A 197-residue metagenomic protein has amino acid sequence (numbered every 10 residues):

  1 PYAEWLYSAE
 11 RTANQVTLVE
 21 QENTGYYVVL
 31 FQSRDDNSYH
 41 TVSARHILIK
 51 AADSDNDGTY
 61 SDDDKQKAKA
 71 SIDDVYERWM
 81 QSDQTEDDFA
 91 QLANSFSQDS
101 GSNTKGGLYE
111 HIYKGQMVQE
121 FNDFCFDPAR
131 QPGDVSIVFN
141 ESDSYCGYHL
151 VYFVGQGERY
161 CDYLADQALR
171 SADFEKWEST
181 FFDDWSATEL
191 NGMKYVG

Functional and structural regions predicted by a protein language model:
P1, D74-E120, G155: Peptidyl-prolyl cis-trans isomerase
P1-K67, Q116-G197: PPIase-associated folding chaperone regions across multiple families
A68-D73: Well-ordered, non-membrane alpha-helical segments in soluble/globular domains
